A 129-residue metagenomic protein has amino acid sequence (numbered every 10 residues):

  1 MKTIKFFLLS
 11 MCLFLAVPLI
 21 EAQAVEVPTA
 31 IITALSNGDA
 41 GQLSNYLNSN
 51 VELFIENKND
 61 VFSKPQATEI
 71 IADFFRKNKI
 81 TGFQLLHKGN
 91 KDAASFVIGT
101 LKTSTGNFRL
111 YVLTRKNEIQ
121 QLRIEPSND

Functional and structural regions predicted by a protein language model:
M1-K2: N-terminal secretory signal peptides that target proteins for export/translocation
F6-P18: Bacterial N-terminal signal peptides
A24-D39: Short, aromatic-enriched amphipathic alpha-helices that serve as compact interaction elements
E26, L47-G82: Short solvent-exposed beta->alpha transition segments
Q42-L43: Solenoid-repeat scaffolds in large eukaryotic assemblies
E56-K58, T103-S104, R115-K116: Short, flexible beta-strand-to-coil junctions
E69-N107: Surface-exposed, charged secondary-structure patches
N107-D129: Short beta-strand edge/turn micro-motifs at domain boundaries
